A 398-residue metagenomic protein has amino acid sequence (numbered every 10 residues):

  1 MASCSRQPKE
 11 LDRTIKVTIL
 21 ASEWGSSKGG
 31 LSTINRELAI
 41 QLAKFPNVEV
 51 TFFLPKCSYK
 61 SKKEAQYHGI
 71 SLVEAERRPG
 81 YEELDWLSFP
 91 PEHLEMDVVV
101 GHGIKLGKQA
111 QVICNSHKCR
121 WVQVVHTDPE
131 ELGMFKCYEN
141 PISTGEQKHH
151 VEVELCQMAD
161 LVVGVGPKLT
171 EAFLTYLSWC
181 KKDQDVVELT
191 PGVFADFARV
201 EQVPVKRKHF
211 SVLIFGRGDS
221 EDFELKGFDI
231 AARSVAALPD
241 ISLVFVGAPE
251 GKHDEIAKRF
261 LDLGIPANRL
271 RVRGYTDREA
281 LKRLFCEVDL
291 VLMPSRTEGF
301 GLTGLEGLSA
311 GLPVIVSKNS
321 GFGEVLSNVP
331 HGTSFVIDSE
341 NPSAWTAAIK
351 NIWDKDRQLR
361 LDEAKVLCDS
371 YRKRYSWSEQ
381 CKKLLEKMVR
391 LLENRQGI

Functional and structural regions predicted by a protein language model:
A2-T14, L20-K28, R36-E82, A248-D254: N-terminal strand-loop element at the rim of the active site of nucleotide-sugar-dependent glycosyltransferases
L20, P204-L238, V244: Conserved donor-binding/catalytic core segment of Leloir-type glycosyltransferases
G101-L106, V125: Short His-centered aromatic/hydrophobic patch
P129, I142-V162: Membrane-proximal helix-turn-helix segments that form the acceptor-binding/catalytic region of lipid-linked
I256-E279: Nucleotide-activated donor-binding/catalytic signature segment of Leloir-type glycosyltransferases, i.e., the conserved
Y275, R283-V288: Short alpha-helical donor nucleotide-sugar binding micro-motif in glycosyltransferases
R296: Aromatic "clamp/platform" in nucleotide-sugar-dependent glycosyltransferases that forms part of the donor/acceptor
E324-N351: Change "using UDP/GDP/dTDP sugars" to "using nucleotide sugars
